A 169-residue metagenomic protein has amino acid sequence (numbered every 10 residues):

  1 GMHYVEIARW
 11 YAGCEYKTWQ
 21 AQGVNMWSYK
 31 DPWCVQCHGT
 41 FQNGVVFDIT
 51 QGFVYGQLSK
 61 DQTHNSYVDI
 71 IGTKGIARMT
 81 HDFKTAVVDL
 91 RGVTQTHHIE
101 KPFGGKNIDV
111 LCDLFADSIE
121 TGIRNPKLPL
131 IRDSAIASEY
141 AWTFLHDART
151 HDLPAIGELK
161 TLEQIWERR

Functional and structural regions predicted by a protein language model:
M2-K84, D109-R124, T143, T161-R169: Contiguous beta-strand/loop segments that form the cofactor/metal-binding neighborhood of enzyme cores
L58-T63, V88-H98: A short, polar/proline- and glycine-enriched secondary-structure boundary/capping micro-motif
V68, K106, R132-I136: A generic "alpha-helical surface" signal
Q95-E100, S118-A137, I156: Glycine- and charged-residue-rich phosphate/anionic-cofactor binding loop of Rossmann-like
E100-D113, P129: Active-site loop of classical SDR/Rossmann-like NAD(P)-dependent oxidoreductases, centered on the catalytic Tyr-X3-Lys
Y140-H151: Short arginine-rich
R149-Q164: Charge-dense, low-complexity polyampholytic segments
